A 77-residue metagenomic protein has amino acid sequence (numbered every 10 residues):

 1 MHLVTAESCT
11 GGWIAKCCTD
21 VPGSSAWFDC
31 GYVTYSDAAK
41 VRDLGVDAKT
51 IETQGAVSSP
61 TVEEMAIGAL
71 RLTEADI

Functional and structural regions predicted by a protein language model:
M1-I77: Short alpha-helical segments enriched in small residues
